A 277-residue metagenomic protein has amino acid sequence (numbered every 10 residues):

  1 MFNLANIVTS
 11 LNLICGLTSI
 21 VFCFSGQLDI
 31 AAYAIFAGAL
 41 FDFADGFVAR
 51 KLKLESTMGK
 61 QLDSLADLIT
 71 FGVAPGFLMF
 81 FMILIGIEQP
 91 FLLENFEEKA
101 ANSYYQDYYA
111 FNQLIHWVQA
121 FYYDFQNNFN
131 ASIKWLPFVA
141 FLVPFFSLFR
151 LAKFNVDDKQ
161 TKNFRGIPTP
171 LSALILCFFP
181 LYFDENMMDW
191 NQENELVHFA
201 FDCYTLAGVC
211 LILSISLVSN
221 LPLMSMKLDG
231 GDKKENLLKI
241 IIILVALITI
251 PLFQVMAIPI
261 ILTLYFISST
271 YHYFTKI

Functional and structural regions predicted by a protein language model:
M1, F24-I30, K53-E55, Q126-W135 (+2 more regions): Short juxtamembrane and helix-loop transition motifs at transmembrane-helix boundaries in membrane proteins
M1-F43, T70, I250, I261 (+1 more regions): Topogenic membrane-insertion module of multi-pass membrane proteins
M1-L13, V48-L68, W135, L151-L171 (+2 more regions): Interhelical loop and helix-boundary elements at the membrane-water interface of polytopic inner-membrane proteins
I7-T9, K51-A152: Multi-pass membrane catalytic core of lipid/isoprenoid biosynthesis enzymes
L17-C23, G72-I83, I175-Y182: Membrane-interfacial alpha-helical segments at the cytosolic side of multi-pass membrane proteins
D29-A32, T57, V255-M256: Residues that define the loop-to-transmembrane-helix transition and helix capping in multi-pass membrane transporters
A32-L40, S132-P144, F201-I212: Structural signature of hydrophobic alpha-helical transmembrane segments
T161-I277: C-terminal membrane-associated helical module and adjoining short loops/tails
